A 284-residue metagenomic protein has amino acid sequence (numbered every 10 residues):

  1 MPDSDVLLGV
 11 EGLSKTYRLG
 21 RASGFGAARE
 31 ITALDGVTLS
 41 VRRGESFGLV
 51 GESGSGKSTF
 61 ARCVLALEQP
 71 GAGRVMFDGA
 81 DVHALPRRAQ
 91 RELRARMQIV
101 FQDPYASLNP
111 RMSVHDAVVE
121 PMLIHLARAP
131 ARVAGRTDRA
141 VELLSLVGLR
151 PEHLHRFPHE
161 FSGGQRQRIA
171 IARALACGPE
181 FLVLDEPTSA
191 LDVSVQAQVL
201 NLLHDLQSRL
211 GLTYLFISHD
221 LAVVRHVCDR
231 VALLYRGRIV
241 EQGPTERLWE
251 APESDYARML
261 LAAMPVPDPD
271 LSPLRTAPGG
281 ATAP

Functional and structural regions predicted by a protein language model:
P2-V6, L19-E30, P244-P284: Short catalytic/signature loops enriched in Gly
G24-A28, V82-Q98, D116, I124 (+1 more regions): ABC ATPase NBD coupling module
G73-D81: Conserved ABC transporter NBD signature motif
D81, A134-E152, L261-A262: Conserved ABC ATPase "signature" region
F157-F161, Q165: Conserved ABC ATPase signature
G178: Conserved catalytic motifs of ABC-family nucleotide-binding domains
